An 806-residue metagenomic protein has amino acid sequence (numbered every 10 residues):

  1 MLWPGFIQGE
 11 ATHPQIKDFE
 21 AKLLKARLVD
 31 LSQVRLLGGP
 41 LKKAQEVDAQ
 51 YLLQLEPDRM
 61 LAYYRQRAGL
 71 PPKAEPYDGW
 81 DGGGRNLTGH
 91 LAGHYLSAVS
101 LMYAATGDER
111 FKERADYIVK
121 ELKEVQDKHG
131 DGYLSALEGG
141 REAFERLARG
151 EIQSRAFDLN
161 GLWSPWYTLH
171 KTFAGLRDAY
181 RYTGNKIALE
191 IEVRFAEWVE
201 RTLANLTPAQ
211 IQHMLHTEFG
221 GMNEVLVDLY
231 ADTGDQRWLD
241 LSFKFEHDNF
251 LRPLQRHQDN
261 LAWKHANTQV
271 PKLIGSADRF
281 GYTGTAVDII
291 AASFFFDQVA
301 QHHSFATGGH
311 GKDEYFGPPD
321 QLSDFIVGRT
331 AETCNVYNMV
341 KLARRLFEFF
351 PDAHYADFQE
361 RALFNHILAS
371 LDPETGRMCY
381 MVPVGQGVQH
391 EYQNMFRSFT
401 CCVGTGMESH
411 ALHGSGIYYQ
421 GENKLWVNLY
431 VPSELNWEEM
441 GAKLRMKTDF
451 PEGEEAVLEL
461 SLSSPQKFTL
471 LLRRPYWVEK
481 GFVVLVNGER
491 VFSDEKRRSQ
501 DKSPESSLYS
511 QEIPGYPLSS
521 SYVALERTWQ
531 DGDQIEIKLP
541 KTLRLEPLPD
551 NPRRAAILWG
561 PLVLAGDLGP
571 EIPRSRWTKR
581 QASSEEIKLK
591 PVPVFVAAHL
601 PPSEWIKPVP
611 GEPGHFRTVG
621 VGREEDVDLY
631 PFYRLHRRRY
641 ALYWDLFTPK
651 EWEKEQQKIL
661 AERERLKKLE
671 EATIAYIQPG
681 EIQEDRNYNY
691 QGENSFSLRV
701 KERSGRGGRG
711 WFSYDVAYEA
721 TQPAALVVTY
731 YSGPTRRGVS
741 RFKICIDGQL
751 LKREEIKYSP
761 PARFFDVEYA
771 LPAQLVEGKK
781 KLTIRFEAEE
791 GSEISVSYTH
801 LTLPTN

Functional and structural regions predicted by a protein language model:
T12-E109, E113, A143-Y182, F219-R237 (+3 more regions): Aromatic (Trp/Tyr) and acidic
A292, D357-N365, S370-E459, K496 (+3 more regions): C-terminal beta-rich recognition modules with glycine/proline-rich loops and embedded aromatic residues
T469-R474, A720-T735: A short beta-strand element within beta-rich, extracytoplasmic domains of secreted/secretory-pathway proteins
V478-G481, Y730-S740, G791: Extended, low-complexity, turn-rich repeat/linker tracts enriched in Gly/Pro/Ser/Thr and Asp/Glu that occur
G481-V486, R737-L750: Short, surface-exposed beta-strand/strand-loop-strand elements in extracellular ectodomains
L751-L775: Extracellular carbohydrate recognition and processing domains and analogous Trp-centered ligand-binding platforms
I784-S792: Short beta-strand-plus-loop segments that form exposed binding edges in beta-rich domains
T799-T805: Conserved small/polar residues in nucleotide/adenosyl-binding loops
